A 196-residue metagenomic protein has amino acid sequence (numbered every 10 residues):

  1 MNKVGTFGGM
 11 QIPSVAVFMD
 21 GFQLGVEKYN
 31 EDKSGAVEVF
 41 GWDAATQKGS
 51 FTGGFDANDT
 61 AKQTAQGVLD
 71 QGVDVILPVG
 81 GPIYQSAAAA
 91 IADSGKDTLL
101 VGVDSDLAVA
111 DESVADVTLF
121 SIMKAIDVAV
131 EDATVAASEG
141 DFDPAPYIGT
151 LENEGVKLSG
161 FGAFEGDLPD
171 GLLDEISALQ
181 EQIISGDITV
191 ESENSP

Functional and structural regions predicted by a protein language model:
M1-P196: A residue-level marker of the well-folded mature domains of exported/periplasmic proteins
